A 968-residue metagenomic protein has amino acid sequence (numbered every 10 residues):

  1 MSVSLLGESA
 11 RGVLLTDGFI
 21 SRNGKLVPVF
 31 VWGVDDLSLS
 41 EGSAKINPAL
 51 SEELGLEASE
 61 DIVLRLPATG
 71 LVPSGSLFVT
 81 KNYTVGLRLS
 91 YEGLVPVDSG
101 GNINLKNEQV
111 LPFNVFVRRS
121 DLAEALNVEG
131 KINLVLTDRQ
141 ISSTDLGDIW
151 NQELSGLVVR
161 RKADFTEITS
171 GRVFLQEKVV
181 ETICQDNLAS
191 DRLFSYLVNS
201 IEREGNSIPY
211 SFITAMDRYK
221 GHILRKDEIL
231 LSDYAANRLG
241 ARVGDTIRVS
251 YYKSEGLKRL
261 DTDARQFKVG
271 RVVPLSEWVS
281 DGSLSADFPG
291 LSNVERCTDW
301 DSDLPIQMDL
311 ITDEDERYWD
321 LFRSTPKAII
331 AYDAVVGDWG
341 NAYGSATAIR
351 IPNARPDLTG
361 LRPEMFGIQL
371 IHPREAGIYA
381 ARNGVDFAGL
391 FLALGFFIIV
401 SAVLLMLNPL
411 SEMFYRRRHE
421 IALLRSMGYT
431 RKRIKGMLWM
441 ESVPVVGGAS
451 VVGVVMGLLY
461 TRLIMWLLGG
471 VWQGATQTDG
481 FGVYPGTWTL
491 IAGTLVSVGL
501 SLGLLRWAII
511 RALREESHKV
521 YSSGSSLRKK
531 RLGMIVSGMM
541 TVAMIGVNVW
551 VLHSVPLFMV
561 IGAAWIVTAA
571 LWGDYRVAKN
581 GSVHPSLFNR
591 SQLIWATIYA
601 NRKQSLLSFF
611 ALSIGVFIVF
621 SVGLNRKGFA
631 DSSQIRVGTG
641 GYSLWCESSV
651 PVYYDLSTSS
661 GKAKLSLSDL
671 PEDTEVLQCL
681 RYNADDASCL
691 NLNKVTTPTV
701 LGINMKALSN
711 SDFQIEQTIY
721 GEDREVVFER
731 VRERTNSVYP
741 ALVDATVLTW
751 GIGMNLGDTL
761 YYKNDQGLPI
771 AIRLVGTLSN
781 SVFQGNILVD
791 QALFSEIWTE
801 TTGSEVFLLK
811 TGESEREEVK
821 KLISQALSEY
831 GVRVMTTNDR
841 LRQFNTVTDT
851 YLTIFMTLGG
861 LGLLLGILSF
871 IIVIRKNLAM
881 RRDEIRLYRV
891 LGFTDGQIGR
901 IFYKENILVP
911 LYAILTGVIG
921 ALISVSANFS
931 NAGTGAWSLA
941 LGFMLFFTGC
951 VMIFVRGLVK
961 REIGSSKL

Functional and structural regions predicted by a protein language model:
M1-L968: Alpha-helical transmembrane segments of bacterial inner-membrane membrane proteins
